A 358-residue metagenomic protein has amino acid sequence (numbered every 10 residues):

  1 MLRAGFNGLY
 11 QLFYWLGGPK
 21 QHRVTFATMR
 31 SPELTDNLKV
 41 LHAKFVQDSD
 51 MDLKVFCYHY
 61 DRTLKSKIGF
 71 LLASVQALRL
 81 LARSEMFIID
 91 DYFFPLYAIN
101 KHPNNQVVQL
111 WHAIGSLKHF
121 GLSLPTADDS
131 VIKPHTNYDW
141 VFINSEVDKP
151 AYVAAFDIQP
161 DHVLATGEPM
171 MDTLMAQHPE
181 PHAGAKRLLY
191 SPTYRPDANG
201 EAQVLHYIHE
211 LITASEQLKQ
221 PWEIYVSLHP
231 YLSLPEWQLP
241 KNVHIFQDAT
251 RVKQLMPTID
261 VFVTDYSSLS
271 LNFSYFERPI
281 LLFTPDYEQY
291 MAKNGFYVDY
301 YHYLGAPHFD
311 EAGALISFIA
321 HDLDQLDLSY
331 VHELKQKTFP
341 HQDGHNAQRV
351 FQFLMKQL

Functional and structural regions predicted by a protein language model:
R3-N7, Y14, K20-Q21, F26-K39 (+1 more regions): A short, glycine/small-residue-rich beta-strand->loop->alpha-helix junction that serves as a flexible
Q21-H22, N105, A185-L188: Nucleotide donor/acceptor-binding cores
V24-L174: Active-site and donor-binding regions of nucleotide-sugar-utilizing enzymes
D36-H42, V163-A165, P169-Q238, F309-E311 (+2 more regions): Conserved catalytic-core segment of nucleotide-activated headgroup transferases in glycan assembly
D61-K67, Y97-P103, S233-N242, F273 (+1 more regions): Short loop/helix-cap segments at secondary-structure boundaries that form the rim of catalytic
L72-M86, P230-L271: Donor nucleotide-activated moiety binding/catalytic core segment of transferases that use nucleotide-activated donors
F87-F94, A98-W111, T250-N294: A donor-sugar binding/catalytic signature common to diverse glycosyltransferases and related nucleotide-sugar
S268-T338: Catalytic binding pocket for nucleotide-activated donors in carbohydrate/polymer assembly enzymes
